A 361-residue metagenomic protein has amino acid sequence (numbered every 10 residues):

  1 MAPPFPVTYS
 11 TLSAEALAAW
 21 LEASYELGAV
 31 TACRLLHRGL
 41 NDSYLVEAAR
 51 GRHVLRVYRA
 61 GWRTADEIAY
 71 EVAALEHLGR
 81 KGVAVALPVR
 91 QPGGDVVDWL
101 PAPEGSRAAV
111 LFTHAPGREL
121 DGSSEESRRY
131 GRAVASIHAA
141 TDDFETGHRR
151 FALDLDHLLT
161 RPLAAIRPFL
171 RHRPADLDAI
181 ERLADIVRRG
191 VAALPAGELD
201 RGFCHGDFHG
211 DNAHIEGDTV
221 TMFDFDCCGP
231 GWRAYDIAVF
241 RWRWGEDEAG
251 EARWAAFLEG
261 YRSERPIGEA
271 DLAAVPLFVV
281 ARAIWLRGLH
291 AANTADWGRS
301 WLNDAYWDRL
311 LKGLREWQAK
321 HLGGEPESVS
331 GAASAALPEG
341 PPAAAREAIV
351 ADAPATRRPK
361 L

Functional and structural regions predicted by a protein language model:
M1-E26: Juxta-kinase regulatory segment immediately upstream of eukaryotic protein kinase catalytic domains
P3-F5, P168-F169, L286-L361: ATP/Mg2+ or Mg2+-diphosphate-binding catalytic cores that bind nucleotide phosphates or diphosphates via glycine-rich
L27-A32: Conserved N-terminal boundary motif of the eukaryotic protein kinase catalytic domain
H37-R50, V54-L55, P88, R188-Y235 (+5 more regions): Active-site acidic catalytic loop and adjacent metal/ATP-binding pocket of ATP-dependent phosphoryl transfer enzymes
A48-T146: ATP-binding pocket architecture of kinase catalytic cores
D121-D178, L199-R201: A cross-family kinase active-site recognition segment
R233-P266, V280-G298: Active-site activation/catalytic loop segments of kinase-like enzymes and analogous catalytic loops in related
I267-V279: All-alpha amphipathic helical-bundle segments outside canonical DNA-binding/catalytic cores that form hydrophobic
